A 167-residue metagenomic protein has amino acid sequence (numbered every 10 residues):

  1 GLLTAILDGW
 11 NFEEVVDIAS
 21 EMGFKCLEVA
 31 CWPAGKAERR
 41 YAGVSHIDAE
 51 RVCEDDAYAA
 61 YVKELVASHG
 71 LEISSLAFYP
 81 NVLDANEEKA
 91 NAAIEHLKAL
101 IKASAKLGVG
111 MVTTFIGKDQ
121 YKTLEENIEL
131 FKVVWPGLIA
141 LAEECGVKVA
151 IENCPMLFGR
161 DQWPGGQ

Functional and structural regions predicted by a protein language model:
G1-W10: Boundary/entry segment of secreted carbohydrate-active catalytic domains
L3, E28, A150: Conserved Rossmann-like nucleotide-binding pocket used by diverse enzymes that bind dinucleotide cofactors
L3-T4, V44, E50-R51, E88-K89 (+1 more regions): A generic structural signal for short
T4, C31, P80, I116: Residues that line or immediately flank small-molecule/substrate-binding pockets and catalytic motifs
I6-L7, C53-E54, A92, E129-L130: Residues that cap or flank secondary-structure elements
E13-G35, A105-G110: Catalytic domains of carbohydrate-active enzymes, especially glycoside hydrolases
E14, E64-S75, N81-Q167: Active-site acidic/histidine proton-transfer and metal-coordination neighborhood in alpha/beta enzyme cores
E28-V66, D84, K118-K122: Glycine-rich, proline-tolerant flexible connector loops at the mouths of alpha/beta enzymes
